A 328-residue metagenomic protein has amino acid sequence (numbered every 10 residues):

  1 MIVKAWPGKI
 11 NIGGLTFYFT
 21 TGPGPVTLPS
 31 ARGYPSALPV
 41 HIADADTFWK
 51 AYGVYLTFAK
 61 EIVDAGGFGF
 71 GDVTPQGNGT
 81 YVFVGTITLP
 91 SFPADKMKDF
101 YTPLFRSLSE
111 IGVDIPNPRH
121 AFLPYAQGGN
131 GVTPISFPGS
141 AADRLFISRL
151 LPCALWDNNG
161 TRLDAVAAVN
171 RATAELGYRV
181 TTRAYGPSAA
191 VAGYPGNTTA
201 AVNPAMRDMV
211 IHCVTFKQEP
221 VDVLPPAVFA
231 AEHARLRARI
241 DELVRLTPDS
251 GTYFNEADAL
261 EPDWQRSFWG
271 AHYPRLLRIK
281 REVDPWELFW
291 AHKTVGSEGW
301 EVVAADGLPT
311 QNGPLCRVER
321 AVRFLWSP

Functional and structural regions predicted by a protein language model:
M1-P328: Soluble FAD-dependent oxygen oxidases
